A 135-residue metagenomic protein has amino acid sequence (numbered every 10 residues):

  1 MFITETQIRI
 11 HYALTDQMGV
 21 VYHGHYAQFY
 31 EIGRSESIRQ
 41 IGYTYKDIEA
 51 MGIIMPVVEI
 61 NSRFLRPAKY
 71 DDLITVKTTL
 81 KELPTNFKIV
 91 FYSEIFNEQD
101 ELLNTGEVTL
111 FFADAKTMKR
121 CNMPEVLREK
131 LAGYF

Functional and structural regions predicted by a protein language model:
M1-E59, A115-F135: Hot-dog-fold acyl-thioester-processing enzymes
T6-I8, I60-S62, T78, S93 (+1 more regions): A structural signal for short, well-ordered beta-strand segments
S37-E82, N86-K88, L103-T105: Hydrophobic beta-strand-centered segment that forms part of the acyl-chain substrate-binding groove
K69-L73, K81-F135: HotDog/MaoC-like acyl-thioester-processing domains
